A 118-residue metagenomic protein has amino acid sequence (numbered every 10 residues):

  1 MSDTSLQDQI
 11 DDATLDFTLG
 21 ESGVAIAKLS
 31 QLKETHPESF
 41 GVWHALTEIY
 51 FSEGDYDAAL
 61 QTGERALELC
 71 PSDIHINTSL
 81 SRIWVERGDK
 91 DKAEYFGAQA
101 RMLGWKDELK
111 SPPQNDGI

Functional and structural regions predicted by a protein language model:
S2-L6, V85-I118: Terminal, low-structured helical/coil segments at or just beyond the last alpha-helical repeat
T4-E38: Alpha-helical segment of the N-proximal tetratricopeptide repeat
S5, T18-A27, E53-R65, R87-Q99: Structural signature of tandem alpha-helical TPR/SEL1-like repeats, specifically the intra-repeat loop/turn
S5-L6, F40-G41, I74-H75, E108: Helix-start (N-cap) detector for alpha-helical repeat units in TPR-like alpha-solenoids, especially tetratricopeptide
Q31-E34, E64-E68, R101-M102: Conserved structural position within tetratricopeptide repeats
